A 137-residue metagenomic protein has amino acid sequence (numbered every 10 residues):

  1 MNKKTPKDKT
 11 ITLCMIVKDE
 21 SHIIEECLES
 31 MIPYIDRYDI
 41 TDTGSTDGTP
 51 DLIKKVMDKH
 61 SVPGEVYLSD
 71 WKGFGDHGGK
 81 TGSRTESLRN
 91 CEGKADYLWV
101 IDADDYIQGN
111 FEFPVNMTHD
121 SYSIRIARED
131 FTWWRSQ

Functional and structural regions predicted by a protein language model:
M1-N2, G75-R89, A95-I101, D105-Q137: Catalytic-site signature of metal-activated, phosphate-bearing donor transferases, centered on the GT-A/GT-A-like
N2-T10: Extreme N-terminus of proteins, especially the signal/transit-peptide cleavage junction and the first residues
T10-T12, R37: Cell-envelope/extracellular polymer assembly enzymes that use nucleotide-activated donors
C14, H22, E26, G44 (+2 more regions): Alpha-helical solenoid scaffolds in eukaryotic macromolecular assemblies
D19-R37: Short, well-formed alpha-helical segments that are part of the catalytic scaffolds of diverse glycosyltransferases
E26-S30, L52, E86, E112-P114: A short acidic, amphipathic alpha-helical/loop segment
S30, I40-I53, D70-G73, D102: A conserved acidic beta->alpha catalytic loop
D51-N90: Conserved donor nucleotide-binding strand/loop of the catalytic core
